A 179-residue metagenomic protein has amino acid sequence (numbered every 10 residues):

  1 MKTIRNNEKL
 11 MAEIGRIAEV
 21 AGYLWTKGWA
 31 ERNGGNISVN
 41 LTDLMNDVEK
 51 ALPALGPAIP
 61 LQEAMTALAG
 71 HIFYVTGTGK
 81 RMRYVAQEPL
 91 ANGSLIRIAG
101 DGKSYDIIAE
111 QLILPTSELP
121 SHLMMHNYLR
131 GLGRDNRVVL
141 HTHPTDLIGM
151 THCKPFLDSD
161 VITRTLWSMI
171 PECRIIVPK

Functional and structural regions predicted by a protein language model:
M1-K179: Glycine-rich flexible loops
